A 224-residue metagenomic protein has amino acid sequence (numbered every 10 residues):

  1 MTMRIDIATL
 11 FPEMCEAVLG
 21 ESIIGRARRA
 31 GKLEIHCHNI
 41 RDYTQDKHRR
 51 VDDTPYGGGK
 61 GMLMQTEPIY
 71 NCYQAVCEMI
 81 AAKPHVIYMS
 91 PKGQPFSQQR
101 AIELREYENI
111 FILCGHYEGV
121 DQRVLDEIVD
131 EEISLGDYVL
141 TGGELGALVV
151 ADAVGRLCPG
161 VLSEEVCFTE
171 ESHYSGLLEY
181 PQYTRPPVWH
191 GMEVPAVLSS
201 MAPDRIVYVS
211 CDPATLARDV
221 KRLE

Functional and structural regions predicted by a protein language model:
M1-C77: N-terminal nucleotide/polyanion-binding subdomain common to many enzyme families
R4, L104-E106, L198-M201: Short, conserved loop/helix-junction motifs that constitute active-site signature segments in enzyme catalytic cores
D6-A8, H36-H38, I87, I110-F111 (+2 more regions): Hydrophobic/aromatic beta-strand patches that form the interior of the parallel beta-sheet core in alpha/beta enzyme
F11, G115, D212: Active-site glycine-centered loops adjacent to acidic/histidine catalytic or metal-binding residues that shape
Q65-H116: S-adenosyl-L-methionine/SAH cofactor-binding core of RNA-modifying enzymes
V120, V124-E171: Structured adenosyl-cofactor binding patch, chiefly the S-adenosyl-L-methionine
L145, L157-A196: Internal, active-site/partner-interface "lid" segment
L198-E224: Rossmann-like S-adenosyl-L-methionine
